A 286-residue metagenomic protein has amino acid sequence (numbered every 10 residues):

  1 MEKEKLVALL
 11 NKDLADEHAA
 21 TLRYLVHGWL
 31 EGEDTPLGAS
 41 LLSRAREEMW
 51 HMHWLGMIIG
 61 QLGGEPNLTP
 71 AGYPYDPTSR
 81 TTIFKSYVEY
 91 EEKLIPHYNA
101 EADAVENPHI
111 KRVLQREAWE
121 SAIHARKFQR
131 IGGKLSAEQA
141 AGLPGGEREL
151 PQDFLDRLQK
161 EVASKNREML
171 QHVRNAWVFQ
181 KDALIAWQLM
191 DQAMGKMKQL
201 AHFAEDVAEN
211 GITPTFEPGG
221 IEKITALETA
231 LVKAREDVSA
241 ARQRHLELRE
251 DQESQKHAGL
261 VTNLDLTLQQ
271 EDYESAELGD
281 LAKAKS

Functional and structural regions predicted by a protein language model:
M1-S286: Iron-associated oxidoreductase/ferritin-like identity signal
